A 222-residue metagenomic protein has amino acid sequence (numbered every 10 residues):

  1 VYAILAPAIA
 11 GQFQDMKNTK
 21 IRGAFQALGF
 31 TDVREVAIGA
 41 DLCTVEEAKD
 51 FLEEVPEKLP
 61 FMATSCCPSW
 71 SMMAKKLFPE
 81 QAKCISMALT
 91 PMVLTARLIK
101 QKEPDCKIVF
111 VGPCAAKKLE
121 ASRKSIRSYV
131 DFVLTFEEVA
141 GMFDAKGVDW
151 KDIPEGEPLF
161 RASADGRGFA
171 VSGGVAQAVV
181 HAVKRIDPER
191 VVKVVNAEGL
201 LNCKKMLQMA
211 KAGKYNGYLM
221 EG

Functional and structural regions predicted by a protein language model:
V1-G222: Iron-sulfur-associated redox domains of electron-transfer enzymes in respiratory and anaerobic energy metabolism
